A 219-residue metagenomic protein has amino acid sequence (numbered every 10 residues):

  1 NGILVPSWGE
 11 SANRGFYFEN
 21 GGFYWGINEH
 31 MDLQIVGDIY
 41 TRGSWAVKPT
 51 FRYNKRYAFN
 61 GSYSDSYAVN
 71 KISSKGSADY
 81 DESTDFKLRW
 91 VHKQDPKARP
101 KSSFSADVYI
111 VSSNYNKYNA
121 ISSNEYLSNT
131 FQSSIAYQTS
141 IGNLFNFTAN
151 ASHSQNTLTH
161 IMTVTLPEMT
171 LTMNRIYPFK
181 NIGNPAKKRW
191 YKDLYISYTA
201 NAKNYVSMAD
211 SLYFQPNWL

Functional and structural regions predicted by a protein language model:
N1-L219: Outer-membrane beta-barrel proteins and related beta-barrel translocases across Gram-negative bacteria
